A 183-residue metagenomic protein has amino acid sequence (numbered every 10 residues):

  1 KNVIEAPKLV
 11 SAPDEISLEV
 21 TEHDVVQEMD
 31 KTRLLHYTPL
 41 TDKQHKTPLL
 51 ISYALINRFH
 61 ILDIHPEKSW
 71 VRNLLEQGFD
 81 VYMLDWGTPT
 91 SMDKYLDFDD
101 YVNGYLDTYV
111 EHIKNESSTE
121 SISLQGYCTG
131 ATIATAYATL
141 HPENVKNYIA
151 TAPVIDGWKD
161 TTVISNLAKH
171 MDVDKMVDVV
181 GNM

Functional and structural regions predicted by a protein language model:
K1-K31: An N-terminal hydrophobic leader/cap segment in hydrolases
E19-T90: Short, surface-exposed "cap/lid" segments of acyl-processing enzymes
D42, E67, L124, V177-N182: Non-catalytic regulatory/linker segments of enzymes
D93-Y95, T161: Conserved catalytic-core motifs of eukaryotic protein kinase domains, centered on the activation segment
Y95-E116: Alpha/beta-hydrolase active-site loop
N115, T119, I133-M183: Alpha/beta-hydrolase-fold enzymes
Q125-G130, A134: Gly/Ala-rich beta-loop-alpha elbow adjacent to hydrolase catalytic centers
